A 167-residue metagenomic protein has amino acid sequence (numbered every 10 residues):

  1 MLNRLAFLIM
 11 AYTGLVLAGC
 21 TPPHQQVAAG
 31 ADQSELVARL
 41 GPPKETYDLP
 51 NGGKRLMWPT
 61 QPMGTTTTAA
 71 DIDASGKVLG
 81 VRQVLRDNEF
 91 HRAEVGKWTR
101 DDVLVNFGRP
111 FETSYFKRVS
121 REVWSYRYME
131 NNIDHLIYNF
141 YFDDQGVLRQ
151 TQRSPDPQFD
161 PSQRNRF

Functional and structural regions predicted by a protein language model:
M1-R4: Positively charged n-region of N-terminal signal peptides that target proteins for export
A6-V16: Bacterial N-terminal signal peptides
P23-K77, E94-F167: A cross-family detector of function-defining hotspots
V78-N88: Acidic/histidine-rich, surface-exposed loop or edge segments in extracytoplasmic proteins
